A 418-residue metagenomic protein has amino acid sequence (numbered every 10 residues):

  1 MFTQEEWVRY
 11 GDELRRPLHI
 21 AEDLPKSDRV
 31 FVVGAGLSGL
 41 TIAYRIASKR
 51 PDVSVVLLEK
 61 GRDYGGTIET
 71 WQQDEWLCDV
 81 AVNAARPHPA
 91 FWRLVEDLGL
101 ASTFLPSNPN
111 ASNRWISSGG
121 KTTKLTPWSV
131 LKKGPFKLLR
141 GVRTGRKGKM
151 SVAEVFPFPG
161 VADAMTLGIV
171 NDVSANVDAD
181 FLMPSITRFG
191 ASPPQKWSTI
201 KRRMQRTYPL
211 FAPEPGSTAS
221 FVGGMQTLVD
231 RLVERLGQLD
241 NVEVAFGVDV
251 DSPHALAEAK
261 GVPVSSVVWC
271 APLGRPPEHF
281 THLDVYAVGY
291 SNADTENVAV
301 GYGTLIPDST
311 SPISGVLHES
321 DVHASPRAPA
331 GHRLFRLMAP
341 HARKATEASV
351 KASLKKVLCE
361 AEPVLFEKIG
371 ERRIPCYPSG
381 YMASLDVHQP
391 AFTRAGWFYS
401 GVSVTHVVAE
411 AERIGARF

Functional and structural regions predicted by a protein language model:
F2, V248-V357: Mid-domain catalytic core of redox enzymes that form a hydrophobic substrate pocket/lid adjacent to a catalytic redox
F2-E22, E319, S325-F418: Conserved flavin/dinucleotide-binding core of flavoenzymes
E22-S38: Beta1/beta-strand and adjacent pyrophosphate-binding region of the FAD-binding site in flavoprotein oxidoreductases
A47-W71: Glycine-rich FAD pyrophosphate-binding loop
W71-L94: N-terminal glycine-rich dinucleotide-binding loop that anchors FAD/FMN and/or NAD(P) in oxidoreductases
V82-A90, G141-V161, P209-E234: Short beta-strand to alpha-helix junction loop
H88-T199: Mobile amphipathic helical/loop "lid" adjacent to a hydrophobic cofactor/ligand pocket
W197-H254: Helical element adjacent to the flavin cofactor pocket in flavoenzyme catalytic cores
